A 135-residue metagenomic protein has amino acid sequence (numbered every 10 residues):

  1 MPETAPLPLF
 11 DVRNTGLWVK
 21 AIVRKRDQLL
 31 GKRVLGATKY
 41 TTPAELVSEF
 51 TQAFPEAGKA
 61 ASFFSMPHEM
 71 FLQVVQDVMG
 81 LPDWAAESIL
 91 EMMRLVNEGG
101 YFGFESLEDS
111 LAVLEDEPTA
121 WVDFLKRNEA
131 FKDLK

Functional and structural regions predicted by a protein language model:
M1-R13, A21-I22, Q28: A conserved pocket-lining segment of Rossmann-fold NAD(P)-dependent short-chain dehydrogenase/reductase
F10, T38-T41, D116-T119: Residue-level signal for the nucleotide or nucleotide-sugar donor/cofactor binding architecture
D11-G16, V96-G99, A120: A conserved mid-domain beta-alpha-beta active-site/ligand-binding segment of alpha/beta enzyme cores
T15, G36, L46, W121-F124: Non-catalytic, hydrophobic alpha-helical segments
V19, V23, F50, M92 (+1 more regions): Hydrophobic "lid"/C-terminal helical patch of Rossmann-like NAD(P)-dependent dehydrogenase/epimerase domains
L29-A37: A recurrent short beta-strand within the Rossmann-like NAD(P)-dependent oxidoreductase core
V34, V47-Y101: Terminal hydrophobic/aromatic helix or amphipathic segment near a protein terminus
E108-K135: Amphipathic terminal alpha-helices
